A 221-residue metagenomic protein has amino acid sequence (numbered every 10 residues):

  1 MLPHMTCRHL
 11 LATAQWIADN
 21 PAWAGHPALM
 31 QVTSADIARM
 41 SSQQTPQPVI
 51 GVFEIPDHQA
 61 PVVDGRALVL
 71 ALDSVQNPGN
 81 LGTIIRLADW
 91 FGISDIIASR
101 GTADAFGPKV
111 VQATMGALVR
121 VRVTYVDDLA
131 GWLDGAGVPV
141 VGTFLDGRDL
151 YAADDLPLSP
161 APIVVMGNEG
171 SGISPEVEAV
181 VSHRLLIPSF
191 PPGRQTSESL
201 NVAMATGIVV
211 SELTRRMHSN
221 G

Functional and structural regions predicted by a protein language model:
M1-S42, G221: N-terminal positively charged helical leader segments and presequences
L2-H4, H9, M30, P56-L150: RNA substrate-binding interface of SAM-dependent RNA methyltransferases
Q15-I17, S34-I37, G101-A103, E169 (+1 more regions): Short, acidic/turn-prone active-site loops that include or flank metal/cofactor- and phosphate-binding residues
N20-A22, M40-S41, W132, Y151 (+1 more regions): Short, charged, surface-exposed secondary-structure boundary motifs
Q31, D64-L70, S182-P192: Glycine/charged-rich beta-loop-alpha catalytic/anionic-binding loops adjacent to active sites
S42-D64: Acidic/glycine-rich phosphate/pyrophosphate-binding loops and surrounding catalytic core that coordinate Mg2+
G51, L87-F91, T102-G107, Q112-V119 (+1 more regions): Structured adenosyl-cofactor binding patch, chiefly the S-adenosyl-L-methionine
G142-S197: Active-site/ligand-binding-proximal alpha/beta "capping" segment
